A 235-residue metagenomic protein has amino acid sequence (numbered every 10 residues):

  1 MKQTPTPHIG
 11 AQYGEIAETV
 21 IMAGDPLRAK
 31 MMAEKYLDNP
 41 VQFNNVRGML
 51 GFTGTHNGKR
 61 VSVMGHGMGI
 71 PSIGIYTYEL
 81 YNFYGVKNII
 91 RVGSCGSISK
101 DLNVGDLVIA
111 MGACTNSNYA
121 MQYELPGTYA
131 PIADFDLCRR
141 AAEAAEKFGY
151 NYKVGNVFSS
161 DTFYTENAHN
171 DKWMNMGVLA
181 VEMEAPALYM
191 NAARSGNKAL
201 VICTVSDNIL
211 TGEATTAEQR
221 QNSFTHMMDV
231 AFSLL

Functional and structural regions predicted by a protein language model:
M1-Y129, F135-R139: Metabolite-binding pocket within alpha/beta catalytic cores that recognizes anionic/polar moieties
P26, G96, F158-T162, A187 (+1 more regions): Glycine-rich beta-alpha junction loops
N82, H169-N170, R194, I202 (+2 more regions): Expand to "…catalyze enediolate/carbanion chemistry for C-C bond making/breaking, isomerization, decarboxylation
N116-Y119, T165-N167, N208-G212: Short acidic/His/Gly/Ser-rich catalytic and metal-binding motifs that mark active-site loops of diverse hydrolases
G127-G177: Active-site rim beta-loop-alpha module in soluble metabolic enzymes
R140-F148, N191, V230-L234: Generic non-transmembrane alpha-helical segments
A168-S206: A C-terminal functional module that forms or caps the active site or interfaces directly with catalytic machinery
I209-L235: His/Asp/Glu-rich mid-to-C-terminal helical/loop segments that flank catalytic regions of hydrolases
